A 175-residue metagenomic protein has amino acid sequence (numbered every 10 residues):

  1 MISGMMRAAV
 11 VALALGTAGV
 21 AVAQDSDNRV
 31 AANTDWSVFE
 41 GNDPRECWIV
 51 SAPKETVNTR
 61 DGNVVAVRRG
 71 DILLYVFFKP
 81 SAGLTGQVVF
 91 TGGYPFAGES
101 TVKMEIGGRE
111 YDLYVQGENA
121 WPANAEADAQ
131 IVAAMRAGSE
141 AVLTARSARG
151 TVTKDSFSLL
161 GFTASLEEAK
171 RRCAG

Functional and structural regions predicted by a protein language model:
M1-V10: Bacterial N-terminal signal peptides that target proteins for export
A18-V20: N-terminal signal peptide c-region/cleavage motif recognized by signal peptidases
V22-G175: A generic "folded-domain core" signal
